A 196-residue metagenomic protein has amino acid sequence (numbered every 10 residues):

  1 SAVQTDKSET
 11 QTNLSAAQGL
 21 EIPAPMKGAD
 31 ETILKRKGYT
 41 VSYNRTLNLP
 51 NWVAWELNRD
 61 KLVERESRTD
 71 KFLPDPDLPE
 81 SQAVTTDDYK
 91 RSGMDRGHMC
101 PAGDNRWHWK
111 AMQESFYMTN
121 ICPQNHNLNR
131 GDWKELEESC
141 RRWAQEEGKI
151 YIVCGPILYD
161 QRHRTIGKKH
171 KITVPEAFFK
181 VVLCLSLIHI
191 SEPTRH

Functional and structural regions predicted by a protein language model:
S1-L187, S191, R195: Domain-level detector for secreted/extracellular nuclease and nuclease-toxin modules, and for the ENPP-like C-terminal
